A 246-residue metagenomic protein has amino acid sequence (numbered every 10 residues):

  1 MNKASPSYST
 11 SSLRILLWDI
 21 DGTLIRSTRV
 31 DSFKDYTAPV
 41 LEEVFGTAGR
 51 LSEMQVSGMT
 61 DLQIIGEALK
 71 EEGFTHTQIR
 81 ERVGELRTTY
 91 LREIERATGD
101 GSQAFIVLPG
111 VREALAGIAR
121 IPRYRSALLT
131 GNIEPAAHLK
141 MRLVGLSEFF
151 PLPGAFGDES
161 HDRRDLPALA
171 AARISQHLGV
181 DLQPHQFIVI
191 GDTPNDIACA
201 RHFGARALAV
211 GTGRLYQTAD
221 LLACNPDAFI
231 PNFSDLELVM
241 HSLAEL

Functional and structural regions predicted by a protein language model:
N2-S57, Q63-G66, K70-E71: Active-site neighborhood of HAD-like aspartate-dependent phosphohydrolases
S12, L17, G58, R96-L128: Short, acidic loop-to-helix structural element flanking the phosphoryl-transfer center in phosphate-processing enzymes
S57, R80-G84, E148-H161: A short, structured active-site edge motif that brings together acidic residues
V111-V144, G154-H161, P167: Substrate-recognition element of Asp-dependent hydrolases with the DxDx(T/V) motif
L115-A119, A171, I197-H202: Surface-exposed amphipathic alpha-helices with a cationic face
A155, D227-F233: Short acidic-hydrophobic, aromatic-tinged amphipathic segments that line or gate anion-handling sites
L166-I197: Conserved Lys-Pro-Asp/Glu-containing loop-to-beta segment of HAD-superfamily phosphomonoesterases, centered on
V189-A228: Acidic, Mg2+-coordinating phosphoryl-transfer loop and its flanking beta/alpha structural elements, shared across
